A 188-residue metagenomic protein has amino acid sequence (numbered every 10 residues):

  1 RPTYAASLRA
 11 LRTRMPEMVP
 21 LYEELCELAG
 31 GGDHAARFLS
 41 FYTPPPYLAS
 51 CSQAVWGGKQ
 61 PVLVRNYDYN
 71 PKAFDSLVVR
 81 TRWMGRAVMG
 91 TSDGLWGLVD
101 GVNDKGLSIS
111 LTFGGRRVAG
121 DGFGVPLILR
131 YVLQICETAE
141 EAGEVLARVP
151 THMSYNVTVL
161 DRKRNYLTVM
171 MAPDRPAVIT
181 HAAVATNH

Functional and structural regions predicted by a protein language model:
R1-D33, F41, G57-H188: C-terminal, well-structured catalytic/ligand-binding subdomain of enzymes
H34-V55: Short, glycine/charge-rich beta-strand/loop segments that flank catalytic centers and engage negatively charged groups
